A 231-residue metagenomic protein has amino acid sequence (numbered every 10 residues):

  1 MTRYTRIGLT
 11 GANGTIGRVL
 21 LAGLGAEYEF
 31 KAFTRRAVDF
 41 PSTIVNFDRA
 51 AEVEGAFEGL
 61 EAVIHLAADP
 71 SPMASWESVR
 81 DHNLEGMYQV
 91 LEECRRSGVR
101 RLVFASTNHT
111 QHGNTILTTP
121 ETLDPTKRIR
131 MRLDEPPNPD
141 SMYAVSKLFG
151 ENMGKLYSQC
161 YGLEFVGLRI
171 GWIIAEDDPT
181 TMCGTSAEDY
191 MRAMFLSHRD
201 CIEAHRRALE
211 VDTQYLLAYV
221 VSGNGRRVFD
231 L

Functional and structural regions predicted by a protein language model:
Y4-A26: N-terminal Rossmann NAD(P)H-binding glycine-rich loop of SDR-like oxidoreductase domains
R35-A50: Rossmann-fold cofactor-recognition segment
N46-H82, E93: NAD(P)H-binding glycine-rich loop region in Rossmannoid oxidoreductase-like domains and their noncatalytic homologs
Q89-D140: Conserved Rossmann-fold NAD(P)-dependent oxidoreductase catalytic core, especially the SDR/UDP-sugar
M142-F149: Active-site helix of classical SDR
V145, V166-I170, T185-R207: Substrate-positioning beta->alpha
E151-E176: Conserved beta-loop-beta element that borders a ligand/cofactor-binding pocket
M182-C183, L217-A218, G223-L231: Conserved C-terminal active-site "lid" loop/helix of NAD(P)H-dependent oxidoreductases that clamps the redox cofactor
